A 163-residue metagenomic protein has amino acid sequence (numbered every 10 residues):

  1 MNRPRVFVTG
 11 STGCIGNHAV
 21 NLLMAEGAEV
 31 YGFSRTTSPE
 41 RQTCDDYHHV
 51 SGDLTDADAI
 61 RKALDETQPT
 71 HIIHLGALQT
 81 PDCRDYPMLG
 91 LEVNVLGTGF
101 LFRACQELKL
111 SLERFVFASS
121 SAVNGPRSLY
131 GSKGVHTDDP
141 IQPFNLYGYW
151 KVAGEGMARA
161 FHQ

Functional and structural regions predicted by a protein language model:
P4-E26: N-terminal Rossmann NAD(P)H-binding glycine-rich loop of SDR-like oxidoreductase domains
T9, F33, I72-G76, F115-S121: SDR active-site strand-loop-helix element
F33-P39, L54: N-terminal Rossmann-fold cofactor-binding loop
D45-D56: Rossmann-fold cofactor-recognition segment
L54-V93: NAD(P)H-binding glycine-rich loop region in Rossmannoid oxidoreductase-like domains and their noncatalytic homologs
T70, A77, M88, E92-G99 (+4 more regions): Conserved internal alpha-helix in NAD(P)-dependent oxidoreductase domains
G99-L146: Conserved Rossmann-fold NAD(P)-dependent oxidoreductase catalytic core, especially the SDR/UDP-sugar
Q142-Q163: Active-site Tyr-X1-5-Lys
